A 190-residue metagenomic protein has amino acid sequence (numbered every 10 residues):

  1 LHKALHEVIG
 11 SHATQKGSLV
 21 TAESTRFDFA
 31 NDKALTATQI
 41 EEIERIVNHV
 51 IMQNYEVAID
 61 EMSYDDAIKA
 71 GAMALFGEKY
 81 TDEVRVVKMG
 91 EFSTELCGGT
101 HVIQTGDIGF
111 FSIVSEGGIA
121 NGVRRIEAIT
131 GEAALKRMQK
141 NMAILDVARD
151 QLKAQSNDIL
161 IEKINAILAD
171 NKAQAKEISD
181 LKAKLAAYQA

Functional and structural regions predicted by a protein language model:
L1-F29: Active/ligand-binding-proximal structured segments within catalytic/core domains that scaffold catalytic residues
H2-K3, E7, E41, R45 (+1 more regions): Feature representing long, continuous alpha-helical segments
H6-G10, R45-M52, G131: Short, intrinsically disordered, mixed-charge
V8, H12-T14, A22, T105-A190: Terminal appendage regions of diverse proteins
A30-I119: Non-catalytic interaction/regulatory segments
